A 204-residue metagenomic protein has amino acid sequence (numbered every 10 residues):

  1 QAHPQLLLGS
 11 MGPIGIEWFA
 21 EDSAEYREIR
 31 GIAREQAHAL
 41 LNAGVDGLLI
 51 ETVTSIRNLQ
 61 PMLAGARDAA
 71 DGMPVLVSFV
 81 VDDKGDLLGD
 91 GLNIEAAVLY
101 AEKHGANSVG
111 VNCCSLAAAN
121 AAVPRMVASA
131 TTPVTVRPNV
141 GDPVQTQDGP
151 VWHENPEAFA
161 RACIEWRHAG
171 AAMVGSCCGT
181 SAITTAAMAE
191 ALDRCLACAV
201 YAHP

Functional and structural regions predicted by a protein language model:
Q1-P204: Domain-level signal for soluble alpha/beta catalytic cores
